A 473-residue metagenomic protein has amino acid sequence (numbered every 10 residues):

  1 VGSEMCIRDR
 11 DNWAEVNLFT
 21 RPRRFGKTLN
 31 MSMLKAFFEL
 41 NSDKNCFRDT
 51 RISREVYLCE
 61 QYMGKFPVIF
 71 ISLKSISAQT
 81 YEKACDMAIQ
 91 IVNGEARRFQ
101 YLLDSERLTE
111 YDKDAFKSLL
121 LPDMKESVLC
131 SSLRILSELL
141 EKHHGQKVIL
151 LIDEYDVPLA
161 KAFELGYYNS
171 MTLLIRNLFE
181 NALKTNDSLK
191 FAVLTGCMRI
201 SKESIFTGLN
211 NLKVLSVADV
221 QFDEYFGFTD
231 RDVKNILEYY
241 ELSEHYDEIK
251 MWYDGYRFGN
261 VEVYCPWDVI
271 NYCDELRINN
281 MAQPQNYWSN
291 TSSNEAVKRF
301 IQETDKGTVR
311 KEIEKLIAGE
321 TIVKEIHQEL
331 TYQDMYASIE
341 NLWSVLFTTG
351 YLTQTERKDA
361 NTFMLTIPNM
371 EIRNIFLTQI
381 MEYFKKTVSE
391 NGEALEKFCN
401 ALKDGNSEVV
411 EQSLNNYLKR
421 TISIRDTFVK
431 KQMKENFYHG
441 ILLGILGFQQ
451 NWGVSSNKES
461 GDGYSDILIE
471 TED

Functional and structural regions predicted by a protein language model:
V1-C6: Short, small-residue-biased leader/transition segments that mark boundaries at the very start of proteins
R8, A36-Y101: P-loop NTPase motor core
E15-M33: Walker A/P-loop nucleotide-binding motif
F70, I76-K83, M87-C130, P158-F163: Conserved P-loop NTPase mechanochemical-coupling segment
A96, S132-E141, S170-K190: Substrate-engagement module of ASCE P-loop NTPases
K184-L189, I200-S216: Short regulatory helix/loop adjacent to the ATP-binding pocket of P-loop NTPases
S204-G208, L215-D274, E312: Amphipathic alpha-helical segments of the small helical/lid subdomains adjacent to P-loop NTPase cores
L212, Y264-D473: Extended alpha-helical interface modules used as scaffolds for assembling large macromolecular complexes
